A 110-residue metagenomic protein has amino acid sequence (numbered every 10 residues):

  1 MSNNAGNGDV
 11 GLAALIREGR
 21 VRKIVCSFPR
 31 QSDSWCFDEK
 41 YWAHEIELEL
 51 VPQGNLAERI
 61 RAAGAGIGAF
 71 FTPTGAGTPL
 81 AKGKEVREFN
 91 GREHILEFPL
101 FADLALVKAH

Functional and structural regions predicted by a protein language model:
M1-H110: Conserved alpha/beta enzyme-core scaffold
